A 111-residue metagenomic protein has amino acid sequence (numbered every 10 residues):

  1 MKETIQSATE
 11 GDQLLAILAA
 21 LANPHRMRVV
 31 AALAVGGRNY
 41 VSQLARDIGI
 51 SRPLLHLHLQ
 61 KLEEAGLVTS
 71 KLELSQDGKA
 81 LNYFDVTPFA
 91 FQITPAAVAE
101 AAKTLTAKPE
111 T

Functional and structural regions predicted by a protein language model:
M1-D12: Long, low-complexity, charged/polar intrinsically disordered regions in eukaryotic proteins
Q13-I50, E73-Q76, A80-D85: N-terminal helix-turn-helix DNA-binding core of bacterial DNA-binding proteins
V35, S75-T111: Conserved segment of winged-helix/HTH DNA-binding domains
P53: Key DNA-contact positions within bacterial/archaeal DNA-binding proteins
L59-Q60: Short, hydrophobic-biased segments on the C-terminal half of alpha helices that form "recognition helices"
G66: Glycine-centered, phosphate/nucleic-acid-interacting loop/turn motifs that mediate DNA/RNA or nucleotide
S70: Short beta-strand "wing" residues that participate in macromolecule-binding interfaces
